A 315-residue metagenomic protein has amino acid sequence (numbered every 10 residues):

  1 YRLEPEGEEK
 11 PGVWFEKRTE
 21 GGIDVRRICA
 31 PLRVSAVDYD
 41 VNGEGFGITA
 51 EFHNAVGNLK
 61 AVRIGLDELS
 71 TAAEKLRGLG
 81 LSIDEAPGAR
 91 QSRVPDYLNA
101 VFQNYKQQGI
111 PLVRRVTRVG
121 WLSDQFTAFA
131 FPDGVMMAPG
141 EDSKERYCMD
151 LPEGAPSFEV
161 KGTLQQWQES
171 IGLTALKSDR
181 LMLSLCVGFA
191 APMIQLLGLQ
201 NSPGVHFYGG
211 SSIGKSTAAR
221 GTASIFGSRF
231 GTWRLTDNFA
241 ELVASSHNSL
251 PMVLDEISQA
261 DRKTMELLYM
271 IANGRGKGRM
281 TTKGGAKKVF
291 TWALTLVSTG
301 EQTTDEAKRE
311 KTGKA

Functional and structural regions predicted by a protein language model:
Y1-A175, L242, H247-L250: Conserved glycine-centered beta->alpha loop in an early N-terminal alpha/beta scaffold
P139-E141, D261-K263, D305-K308: Short helix/loop capping segments that flank catalytic or ligand/cofactor-binding pockets
D142-S228: P-loop NTPase catalytic core of nucleic-acid-dependent motor ATPases
S178, M193-L196, N238-V243, I257 (+2 more regions): Generic recognition of flexible, low-complexity loop/linker segments
F189, D255, V297: Conserved RecA-like P-loop NTPase ATPase core
Q200-N201, S246-N248, F290-A293: Short loop/turn elements that form and flank the Walker-type P-loop nucleotide-binding site in RecA-like NTPase cores
H206-Y208, I213-T264: AAA+/P-loop NTPase substrate/partner-engagement loops
E266, M270-A315: Replace "adjacent to P-loop NTPase cores in ATP/GTP-dependent enzymes" with "adjacent to NTP-binding cores
